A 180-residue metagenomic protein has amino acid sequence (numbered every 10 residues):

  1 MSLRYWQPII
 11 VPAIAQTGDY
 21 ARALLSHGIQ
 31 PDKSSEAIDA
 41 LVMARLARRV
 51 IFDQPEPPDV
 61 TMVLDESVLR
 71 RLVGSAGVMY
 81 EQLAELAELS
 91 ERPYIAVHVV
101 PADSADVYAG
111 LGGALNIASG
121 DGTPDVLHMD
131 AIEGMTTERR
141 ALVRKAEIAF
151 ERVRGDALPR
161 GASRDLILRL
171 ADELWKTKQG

Functional and structural regions predicted by a protein language model:
S2-G180: Hydrophobic protein-protein interaction segments
